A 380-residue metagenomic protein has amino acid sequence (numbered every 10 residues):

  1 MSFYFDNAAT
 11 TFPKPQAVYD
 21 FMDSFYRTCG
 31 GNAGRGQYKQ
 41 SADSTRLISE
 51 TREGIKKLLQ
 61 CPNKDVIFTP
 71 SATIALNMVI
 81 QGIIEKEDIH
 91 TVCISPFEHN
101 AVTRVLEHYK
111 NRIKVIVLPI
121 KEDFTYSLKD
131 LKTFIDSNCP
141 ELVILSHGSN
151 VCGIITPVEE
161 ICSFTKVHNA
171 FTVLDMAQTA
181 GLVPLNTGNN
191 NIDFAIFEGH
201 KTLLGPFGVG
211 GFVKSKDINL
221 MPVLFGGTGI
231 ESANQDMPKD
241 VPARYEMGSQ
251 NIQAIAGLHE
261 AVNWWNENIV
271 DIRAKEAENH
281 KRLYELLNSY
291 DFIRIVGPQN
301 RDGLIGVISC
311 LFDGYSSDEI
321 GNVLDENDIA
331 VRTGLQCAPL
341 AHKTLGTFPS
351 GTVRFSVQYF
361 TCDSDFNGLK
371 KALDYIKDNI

Functional and structural regions predicted by a protein language model:
M1-I380: Pyridoxal 5′-phosphate
